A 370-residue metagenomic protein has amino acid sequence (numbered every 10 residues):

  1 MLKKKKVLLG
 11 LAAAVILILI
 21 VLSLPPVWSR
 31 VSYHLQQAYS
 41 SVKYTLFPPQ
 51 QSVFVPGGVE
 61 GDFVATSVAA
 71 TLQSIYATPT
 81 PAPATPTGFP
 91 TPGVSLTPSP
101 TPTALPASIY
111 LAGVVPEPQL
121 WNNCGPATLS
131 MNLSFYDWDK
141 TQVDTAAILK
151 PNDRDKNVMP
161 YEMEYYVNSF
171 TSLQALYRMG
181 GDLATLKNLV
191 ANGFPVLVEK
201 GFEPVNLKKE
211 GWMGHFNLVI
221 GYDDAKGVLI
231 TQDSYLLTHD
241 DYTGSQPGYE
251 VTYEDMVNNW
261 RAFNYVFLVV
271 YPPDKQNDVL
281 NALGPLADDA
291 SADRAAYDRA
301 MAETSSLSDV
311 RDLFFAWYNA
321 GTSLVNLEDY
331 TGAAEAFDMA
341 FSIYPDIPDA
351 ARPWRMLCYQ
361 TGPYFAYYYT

Functional and structural regions predicted by a protein language model:
M1-L17: N-terminal Sec-pathway targeting helices
I18-Q37: Membrane-interface motif at the C-terminal end of an N-terminal transmembrane signal
Q36-A107, M339: Ser/Thr-rich, Proline-interspersed low-complexity disordered segments
G61, E117-P126, W138-D139, D153-P160 (+8 more regions): Solvent-exposed, acidic/flexible segments
L105-D153: Active-site nucleophile-adjacent alpha helix/oxyanion-hole segment immediately C-terminal to the catalytic cysteine
M179-L236: Active-site-adjacent substructure of cysteine-protease-like catalytic cores
D224-L327, G332, D338-A340: Noncatalytic regulatory segments and standalone regulatory/sensor domains
T322-T331, D338-T370: Alpha-helical adaptor scaffolds
